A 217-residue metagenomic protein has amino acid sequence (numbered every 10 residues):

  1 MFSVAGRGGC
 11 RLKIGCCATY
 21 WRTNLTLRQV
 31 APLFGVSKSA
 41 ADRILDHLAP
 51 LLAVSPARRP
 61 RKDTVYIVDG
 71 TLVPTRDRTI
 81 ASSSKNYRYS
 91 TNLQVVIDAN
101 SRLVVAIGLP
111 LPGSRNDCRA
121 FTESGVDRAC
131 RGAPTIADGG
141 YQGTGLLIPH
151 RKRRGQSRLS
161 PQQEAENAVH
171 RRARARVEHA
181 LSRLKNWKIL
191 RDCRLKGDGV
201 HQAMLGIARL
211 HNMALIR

Functional and structural regions predicted by a protein language model:
M1-R7: Short, Lys/Arg-enriched N-terminal segment that forms or immediately precedes the first helix of a structured domain
G9, L27-Q29, L33-R217: Short, well-ordered secondary-structure "scaffold" segments embedded in the functional core of diverse domains
G9-N24: Short, amphipathic alpha-helical "recognition" segments used to contact nucleic acids or chromatin
